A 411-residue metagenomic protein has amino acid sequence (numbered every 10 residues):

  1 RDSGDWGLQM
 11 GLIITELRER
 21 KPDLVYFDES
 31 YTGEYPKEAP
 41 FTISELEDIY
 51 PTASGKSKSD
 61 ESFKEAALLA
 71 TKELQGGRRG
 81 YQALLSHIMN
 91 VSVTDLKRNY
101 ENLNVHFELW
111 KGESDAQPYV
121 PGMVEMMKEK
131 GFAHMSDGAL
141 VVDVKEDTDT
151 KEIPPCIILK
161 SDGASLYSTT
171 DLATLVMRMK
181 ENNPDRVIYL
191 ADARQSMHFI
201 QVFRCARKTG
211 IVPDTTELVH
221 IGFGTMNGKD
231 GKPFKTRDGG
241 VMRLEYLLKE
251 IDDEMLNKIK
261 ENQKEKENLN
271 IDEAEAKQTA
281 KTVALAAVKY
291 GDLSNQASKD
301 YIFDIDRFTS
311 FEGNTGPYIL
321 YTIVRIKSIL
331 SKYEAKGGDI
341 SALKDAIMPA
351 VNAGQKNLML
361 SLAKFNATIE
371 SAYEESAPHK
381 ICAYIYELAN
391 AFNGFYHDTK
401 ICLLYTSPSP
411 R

Functional and structural regions predicted by a protein language model:
R1-S407, R411: NTP-dependent nucleotidyl-transfer catalytic core
